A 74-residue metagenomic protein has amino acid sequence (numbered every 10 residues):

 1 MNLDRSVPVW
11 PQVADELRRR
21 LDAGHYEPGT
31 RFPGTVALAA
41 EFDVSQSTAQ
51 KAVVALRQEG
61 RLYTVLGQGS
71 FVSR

Functional and structural regions predicted by a protein language model:
M1-S47, K51-Y63, Q68, R74: Extreme N-terminal segment that seeds HTH/winged-HTH DNA-binding domains in transcriptional regulators
